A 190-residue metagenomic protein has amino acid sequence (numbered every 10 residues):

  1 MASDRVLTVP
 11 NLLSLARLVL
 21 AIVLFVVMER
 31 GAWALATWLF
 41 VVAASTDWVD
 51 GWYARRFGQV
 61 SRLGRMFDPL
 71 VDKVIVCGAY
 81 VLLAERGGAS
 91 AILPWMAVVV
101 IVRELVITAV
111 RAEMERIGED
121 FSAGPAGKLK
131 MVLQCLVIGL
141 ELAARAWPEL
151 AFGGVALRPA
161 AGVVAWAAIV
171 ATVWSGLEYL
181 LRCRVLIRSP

Functional and structural regions predicted by a protein language model:
M1-V9, S14, L20-A21, T37-A44 (+2 more regions): C-terminal membrane-associated helical module and adjoining short loops/tails
A2-L7, D50, A54-V76, G118-K130: Juxtamembrane helix-capping/reentrant segments at transmembrane boundaries
S14, L20-M66, A79-I101, A156-V173: Membrane-embedded alpha-helical segments that form the functional core of polytopic membrane enzymes, especially those
V23, Y53-R56, V74, G78 (+3 more regions): Generic hydrophobic alpha-helical membrane-span motif
A44-W48, L70, L105, G139: Hydrophobic/small/kink-forming positions within alpha-helical transmembrane segments of polytopic membrane proteins
D50, V76-Y80, V106, V110 (+2 more regions): Hydrophobic/aromatic residues in alpha-helical transmembrane segments
M96, I101-A109, C135-A143: Mid-bilayer segments of alpha-helical transmembrane spans in multi-pass integral membrane proteins that mediate
